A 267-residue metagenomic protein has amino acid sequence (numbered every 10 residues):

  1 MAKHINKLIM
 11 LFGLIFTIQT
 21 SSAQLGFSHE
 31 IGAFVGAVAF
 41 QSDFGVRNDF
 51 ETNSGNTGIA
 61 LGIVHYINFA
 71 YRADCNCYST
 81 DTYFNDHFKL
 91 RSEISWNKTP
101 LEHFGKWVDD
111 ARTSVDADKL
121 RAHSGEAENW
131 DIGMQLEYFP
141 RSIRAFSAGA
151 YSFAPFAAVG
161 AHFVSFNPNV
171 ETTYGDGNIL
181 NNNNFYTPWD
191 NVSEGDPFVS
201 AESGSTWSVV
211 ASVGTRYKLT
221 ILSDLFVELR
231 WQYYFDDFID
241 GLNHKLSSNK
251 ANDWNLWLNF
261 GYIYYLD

Functional and structural regions predicted by a protein language model:
A23-D74, Y265-D267: Short glycine/proline- and aromatic-enriched beta-strand/turn motifs that initiate or cap beta-hairpins
A23-F27, N68-H87, E126, S142-F153 (+2 more regions): Short loop/turn motifs that connect adjacent beta-strands in outer-membrane beta-barrel proteins
G26, F40-V46, E51, T206 (+1 more regions): Predominantly the C-terminal beta-signal and adjacent terminal strand-loop region of outer-membrane beta-barrel
F27-H29, N53-I59, D86, E128-I132 (+3 more regions): Residues that define the transmembrane beta-barrel architecture of outer-membrane proteins
E30-G32, K89-R91, F156-A158, D224-F226 (+1 more regions): Residue-level detector of the transmembrane beta-barrel scaffold of outer-membrane proteins
A33-A37, L61-I67, A73, M134-P140 (+4 more regions): Residues on the lipid-exposed face of transmembrane beta-strands in outer-membrane beta-barrel proteins
G36-S42, N68-A70, S95-L101, H162-P168 (+2 more regions): Structural signature of outer-membrane beta-barrel domains
V46-T52, T99-D131, F166-T206, F238-D253: Extracellular/periplasm-exposed beta-strand and loop segments of Gram-negative cell-envelope proteins, dominated by
